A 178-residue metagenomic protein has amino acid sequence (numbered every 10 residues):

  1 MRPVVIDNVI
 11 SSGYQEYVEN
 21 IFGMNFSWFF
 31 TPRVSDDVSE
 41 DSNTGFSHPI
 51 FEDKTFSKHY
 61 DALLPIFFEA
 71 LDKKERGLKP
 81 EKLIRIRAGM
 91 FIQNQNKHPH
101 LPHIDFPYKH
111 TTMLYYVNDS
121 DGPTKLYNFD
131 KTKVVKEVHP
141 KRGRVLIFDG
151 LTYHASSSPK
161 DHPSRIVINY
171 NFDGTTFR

Functional and structural regions predicted by a protein language model:
M1-E81: Non-heme Fe(II)/2-oxoglutarate
K54-S57, D61-R178: Catalytic core of non-heme Fe(II) oxygenases with the double-stranded beta-helix
